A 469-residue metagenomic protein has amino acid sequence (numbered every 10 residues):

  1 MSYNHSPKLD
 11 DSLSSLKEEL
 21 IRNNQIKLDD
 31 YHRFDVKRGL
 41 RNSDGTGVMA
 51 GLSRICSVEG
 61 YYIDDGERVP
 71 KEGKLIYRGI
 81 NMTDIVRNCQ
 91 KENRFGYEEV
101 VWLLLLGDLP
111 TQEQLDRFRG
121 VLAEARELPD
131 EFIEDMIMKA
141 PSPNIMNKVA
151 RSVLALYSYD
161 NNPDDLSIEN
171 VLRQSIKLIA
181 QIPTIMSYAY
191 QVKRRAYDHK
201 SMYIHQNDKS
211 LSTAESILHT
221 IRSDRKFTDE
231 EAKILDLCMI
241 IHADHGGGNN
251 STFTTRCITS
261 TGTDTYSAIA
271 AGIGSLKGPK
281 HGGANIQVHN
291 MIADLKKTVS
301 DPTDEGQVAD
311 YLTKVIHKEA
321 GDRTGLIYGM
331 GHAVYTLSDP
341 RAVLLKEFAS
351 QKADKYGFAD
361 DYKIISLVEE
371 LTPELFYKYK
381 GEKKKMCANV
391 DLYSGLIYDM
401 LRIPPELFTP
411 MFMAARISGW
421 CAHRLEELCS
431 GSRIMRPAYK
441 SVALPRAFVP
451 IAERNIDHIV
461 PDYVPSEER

Functional and structural regions predicted by a protein language model:
S2-R469: Non-transmembrane, aqueous-exposed alpha-helical and coiled segments at domain scale
